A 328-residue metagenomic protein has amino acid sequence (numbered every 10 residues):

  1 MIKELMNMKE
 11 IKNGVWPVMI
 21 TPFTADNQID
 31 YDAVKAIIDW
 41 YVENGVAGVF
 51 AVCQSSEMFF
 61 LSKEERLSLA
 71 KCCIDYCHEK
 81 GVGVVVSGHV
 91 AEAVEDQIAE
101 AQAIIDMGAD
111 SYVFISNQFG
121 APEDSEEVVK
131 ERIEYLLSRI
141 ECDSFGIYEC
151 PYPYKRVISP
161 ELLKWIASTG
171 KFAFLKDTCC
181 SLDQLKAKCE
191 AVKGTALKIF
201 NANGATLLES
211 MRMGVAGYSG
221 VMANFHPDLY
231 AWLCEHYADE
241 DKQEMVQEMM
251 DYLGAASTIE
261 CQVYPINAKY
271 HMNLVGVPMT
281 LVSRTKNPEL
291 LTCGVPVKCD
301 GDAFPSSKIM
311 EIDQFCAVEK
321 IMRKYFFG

Functional and structural regions predicted by a protein language model:
I2-V157, L291-G294, D313: Active-site beta->alpha loop and helix N-cap motifs at the rims of alpha/beta catalytic domains
V42, E209-G328: Structured C-terminal cap/extension of enzyme domains
V49, V85, Y112, F174-L175 (+2 more regions): A local structural micro-motif
L69-A70, R132-I133, G194-T195, Y237-D239 (+1 more regions): Short alpha-helix boundary/capping motifs
V113-K130, K176-V192, A216, C299-K308: Repeat-unit-sized solenoid/scaffold elements
Y135-D143, C150-Y264: Catalytic alpha/beta core domains of metabolic enzymes, predominantly
